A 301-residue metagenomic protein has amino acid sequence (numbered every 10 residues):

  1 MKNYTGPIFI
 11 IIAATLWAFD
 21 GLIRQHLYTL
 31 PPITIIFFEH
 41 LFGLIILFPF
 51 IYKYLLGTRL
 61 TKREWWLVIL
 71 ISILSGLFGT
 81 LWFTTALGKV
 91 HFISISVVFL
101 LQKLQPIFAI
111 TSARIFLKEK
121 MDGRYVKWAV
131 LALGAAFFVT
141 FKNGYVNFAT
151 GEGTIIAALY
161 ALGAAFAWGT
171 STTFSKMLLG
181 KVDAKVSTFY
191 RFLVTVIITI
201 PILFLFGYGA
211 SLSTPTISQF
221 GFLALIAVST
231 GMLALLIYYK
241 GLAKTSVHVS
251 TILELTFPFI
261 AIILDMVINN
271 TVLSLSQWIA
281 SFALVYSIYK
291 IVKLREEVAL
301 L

Functional and structural regions predicted by a protein language model:
M1-I11, P106-F166, S281-L301: Juxtamembrane helix-loop boundary signature in multi-pass membrane transporters
M1-T34, I73, A149-M177, L264: Glycine-/small-residue-enriched transmembrane alpha-helix faces in small-molecule transporters and effluxers
Y4-I8, T34-F50, W66, L70 (+5 more regions): Hydrophobic alpha-helical transmembrane segments of multi-pass integral membrane proteins, especially transporters
A18-L30, F42, L81-I93, L101 (+3 more regions): Juxtamembrane C-cap of transmembrane helices in multi-pass membrane transport proteins
F19, Y52-S96, F138, A227-T245: Specific transmembrane alpha-helical segments of multi-pass solute transporters/efflux pumps, especially DMT/EamA
T34-I45, T84-K118, V247-M266: Specific alpha-helical transmembrane segments that line the substrate/conduction pathway and gating interfaces
H40, Q219-G221, E254-L301: C-terminal-most transmembrane helix of multi-pass membrane proteins
I51-Y54, Q105-V130, P258-W278: C-terminal transmembrane-helix exit sites in multi-pass transporters
